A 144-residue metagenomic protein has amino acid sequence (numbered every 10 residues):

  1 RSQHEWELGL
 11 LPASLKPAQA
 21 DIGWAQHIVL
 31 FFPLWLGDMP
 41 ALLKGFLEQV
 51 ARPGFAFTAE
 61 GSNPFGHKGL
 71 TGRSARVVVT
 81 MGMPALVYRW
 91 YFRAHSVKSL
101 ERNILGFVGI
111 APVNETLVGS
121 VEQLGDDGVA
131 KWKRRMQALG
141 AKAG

Functional and structural regions predicted by a protein language model:
R1-L11, D127-V129: N-terminal beta-loop-helix "entrance" segment that forms/cooperates in small-molecule cofactor or anionic ligand
S2, G66, G106-G109: Glycine-rich, flexible loop/turn motifs
Q3-W6, F31-L34, Y88, S120 (+1 more regions): Conserved short-loop catalytic and cofactor-binding motifs
W6, F65, V113: Residue-level signal for pocket-adjacent positions within structured domains
L10-E101: Helix-loop-strand module that forms the ligand-binding subsite of alpha/beta enzymes
V87-G144: Glycine-rich phosphate/pyrophosphate-binding loop and the adjoining helix
